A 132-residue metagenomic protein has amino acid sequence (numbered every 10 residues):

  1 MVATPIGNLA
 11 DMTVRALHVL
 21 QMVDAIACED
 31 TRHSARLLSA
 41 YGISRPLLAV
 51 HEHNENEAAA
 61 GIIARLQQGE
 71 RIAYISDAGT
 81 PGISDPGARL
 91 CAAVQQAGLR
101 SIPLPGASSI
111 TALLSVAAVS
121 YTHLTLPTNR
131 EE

Functional and structural regions predicted by a protein language model:
M1-H53: Glycine-rich, flexible N-terminal cofactor/catalytic loop recognition
I6-L9, D77-P81: Short glycine-rich anion-binding loops that position phosphate/pyrophosphate groups of nucleotides and phosphorylated
V14-A16, L113-S120: Active-site-proximal loop->helix
N54-I62: Glycine-rich, highly charged phosphate/nucleotide-binding loops
E70-I72: Loop/turn-to-beta-strand initiation segments
G82-A97: Short Gly/Thr/Asp-enriched flexible loops that form oxyanion-binding sites at enzyme active sites
A93-L114: Short, acidic/small-residue loops that bind anionic groups at enzyme active sites
T122-T128: Conserved small/polar residues in nucleotide/adenosyl-binding loops
